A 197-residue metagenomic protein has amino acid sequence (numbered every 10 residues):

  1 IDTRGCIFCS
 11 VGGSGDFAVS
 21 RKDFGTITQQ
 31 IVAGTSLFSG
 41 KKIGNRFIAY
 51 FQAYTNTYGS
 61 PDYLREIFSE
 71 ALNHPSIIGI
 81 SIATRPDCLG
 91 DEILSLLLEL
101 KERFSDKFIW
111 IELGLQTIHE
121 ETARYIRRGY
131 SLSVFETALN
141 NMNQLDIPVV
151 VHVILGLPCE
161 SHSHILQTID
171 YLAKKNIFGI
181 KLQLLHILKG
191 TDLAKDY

Functional and structural regions predicted by a protein language model:
I1-G15: Local cysteine-cluster metal-coordination motifs and their immediate loop/turn environment, predominantly Fe-S cluster
G12-G34, F38-P61, S76-L89, K107-V134 (+1 more regions): Core AdoMet radical
V32-T35, S39, L97-S105, L139-Q144: Surface-exposed amphipathic alpha-helices with a cationic face
P61-S69, G90-K101, I165: Distinct, well-ordered alpha-helical segments
H74-P75, L100, L132-V151, K175: Alpha-helix-loop-beta-strand connector modules within alpha/beta enzyme cores
V150-L155, T168-I169, I177-I180: Long, hydrophobic N-terminal alpha-helical segment
L155-E160, G179-Y197: Flexible glycine/acidic-rich beta-alpha junction loops that bind and position SAM and/or redox cofactors in anaerobic
P158-K174: Catalytic cores of alpha/beta
